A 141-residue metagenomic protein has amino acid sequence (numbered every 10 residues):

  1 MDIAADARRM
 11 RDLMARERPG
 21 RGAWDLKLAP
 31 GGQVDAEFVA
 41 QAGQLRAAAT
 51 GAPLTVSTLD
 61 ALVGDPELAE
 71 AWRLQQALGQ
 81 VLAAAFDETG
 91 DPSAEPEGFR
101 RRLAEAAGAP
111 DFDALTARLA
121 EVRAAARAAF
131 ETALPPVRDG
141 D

Functional and structural regions predicted by a protein language model:
M1-D141: A nucleotide- and high-energy phosphate-metabolite-utilizing enzyme signature
